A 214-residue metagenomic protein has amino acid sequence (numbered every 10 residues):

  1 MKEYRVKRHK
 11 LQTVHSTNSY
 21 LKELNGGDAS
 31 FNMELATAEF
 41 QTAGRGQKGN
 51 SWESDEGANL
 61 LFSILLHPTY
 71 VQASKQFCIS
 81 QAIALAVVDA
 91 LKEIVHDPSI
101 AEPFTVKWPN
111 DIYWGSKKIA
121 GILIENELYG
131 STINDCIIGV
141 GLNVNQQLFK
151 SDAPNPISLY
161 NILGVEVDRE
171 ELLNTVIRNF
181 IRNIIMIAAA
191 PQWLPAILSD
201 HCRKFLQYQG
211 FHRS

Functional and structural regions predicted by a protein language model:
M1-I100, I185: N-terminal lobe of the biotin/lipoate ligase/transferase fold
E3, T69-P103, W114-S214: Long, positively charged amphipathic alpha-helical accessory segments at protein N-termini or as interdomain linkers
